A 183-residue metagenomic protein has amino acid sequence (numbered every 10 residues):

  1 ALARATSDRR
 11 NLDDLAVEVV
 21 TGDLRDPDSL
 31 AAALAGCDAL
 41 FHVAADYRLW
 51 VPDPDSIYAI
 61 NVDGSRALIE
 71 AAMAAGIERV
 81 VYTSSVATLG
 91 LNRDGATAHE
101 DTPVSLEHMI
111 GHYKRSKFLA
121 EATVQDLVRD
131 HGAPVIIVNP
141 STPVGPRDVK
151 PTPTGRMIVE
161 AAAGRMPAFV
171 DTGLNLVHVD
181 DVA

Functional and structural regions predicted by a protein language model:
A3, S84-S85, N139-V144: Conserved SDR Rossmann-fold cofactor-binding beta-strand/turn motif
T6-D13, V17-D63, A71: NAD(P)H-binding glycine-rich loop region in Rossmannoid oxidoreductase-like domains and their noncatalytic homologs
L40, V182-A183: Non-catalytic, hydrophobic alpha-helical segments
I60-Y113: Conserved Rossmann-fold NAD(P)-dependent oxidoreductase catalytic core, especially the SDR/UDP-sugar
L91, H108-V138: Active-site Tyr-X1-5-Lys
V104-H108, R156-V177, D181: A conserved pocket-lining segment of Rossmann-fold NAD(P)-dependent short-chain dehydrogenase/reductase
H131-A133, G145-R156: Glycine/proline-rich active-site loop of Rossmann-fold NAD(P)-dependent oxidoreductases
